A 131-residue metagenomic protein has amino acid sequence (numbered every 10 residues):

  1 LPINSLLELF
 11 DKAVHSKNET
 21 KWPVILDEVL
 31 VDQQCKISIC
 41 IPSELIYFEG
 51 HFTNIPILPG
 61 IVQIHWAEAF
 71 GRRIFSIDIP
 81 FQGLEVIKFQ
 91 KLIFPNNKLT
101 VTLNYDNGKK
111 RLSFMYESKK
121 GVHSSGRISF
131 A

Functional and structural regions predicted by a protein language model:
L1-V24, L30-D32, N104-A131: HotDog/MaoC-like acyl-thioester-processing domains
N18-L58: Catalytic strand-loop segment that frames the active site of acyl-thioester-processing enzymes
I39-I41, F89, F130: Hydrophobic residues in beta-strands and at strand termini
I41-S43, K91, N107: Non-catalytic surface loops within mature trypsin-like serine protease
Y47-F48, F52, F89, F114-Y116: Aromatic side chains
N54-H65, A69-I74: Acidic, aromatic-enriched beta-alpha/helix-loop junctions
A67-Y105, G121, R127: Hydrophobic beta-strand-centered segment that forms part of the acyl-chain substrate-binding groove
